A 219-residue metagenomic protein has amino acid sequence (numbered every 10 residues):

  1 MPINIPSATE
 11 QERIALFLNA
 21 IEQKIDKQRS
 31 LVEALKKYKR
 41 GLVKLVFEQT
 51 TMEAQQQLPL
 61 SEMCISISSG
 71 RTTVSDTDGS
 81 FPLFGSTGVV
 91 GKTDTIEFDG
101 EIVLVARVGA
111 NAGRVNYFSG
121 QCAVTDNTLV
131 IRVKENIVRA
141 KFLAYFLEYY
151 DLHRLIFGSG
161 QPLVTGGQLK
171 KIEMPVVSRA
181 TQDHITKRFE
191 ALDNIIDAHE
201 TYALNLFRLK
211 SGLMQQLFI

Functional and structural regions predicted by a protein language model:
M1-I5, L129-K134, K171-V176: Short, well-ordered beta-strand elements within core beta-sheets of diverse protein domains
I5-Q56, P175-I219: Amphipathic alpha-helical coiled-coil/heptad-repeat segments
A8, E48-G85: Non-catalytic DNA-recognition/assembly elements of restriction-modification systems
G41, Q55-L58, V138, V164: A broad, structural micro-motif
V46, M63-C64, L147, L217: Hydrophobic aliphatic residues
G85-E148, F157-G160, V164-L169: A short beta-sheet element
